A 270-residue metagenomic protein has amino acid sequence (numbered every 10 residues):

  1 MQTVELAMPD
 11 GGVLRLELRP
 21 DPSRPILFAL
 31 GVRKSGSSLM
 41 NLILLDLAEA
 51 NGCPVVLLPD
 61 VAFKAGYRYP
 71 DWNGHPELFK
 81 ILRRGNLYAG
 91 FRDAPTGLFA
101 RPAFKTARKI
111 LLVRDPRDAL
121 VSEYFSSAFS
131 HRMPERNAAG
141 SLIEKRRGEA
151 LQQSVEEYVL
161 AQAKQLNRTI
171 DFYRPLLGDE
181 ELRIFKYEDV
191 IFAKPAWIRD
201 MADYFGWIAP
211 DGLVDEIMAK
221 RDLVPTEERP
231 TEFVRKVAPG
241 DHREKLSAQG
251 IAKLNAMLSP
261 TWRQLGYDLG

Functional and structural regions predicted by a protein language model:
M1-K145, E156-I184, M257, T261-L269: PAPS-dependent sulfotransferase catalytic domain
P54-W72, G178-A248, A252, A256: The conserved 3'-phosphoadenosine-5'-phosphosulfate
G148: Active-site cofactor/cluster-binding pocket
